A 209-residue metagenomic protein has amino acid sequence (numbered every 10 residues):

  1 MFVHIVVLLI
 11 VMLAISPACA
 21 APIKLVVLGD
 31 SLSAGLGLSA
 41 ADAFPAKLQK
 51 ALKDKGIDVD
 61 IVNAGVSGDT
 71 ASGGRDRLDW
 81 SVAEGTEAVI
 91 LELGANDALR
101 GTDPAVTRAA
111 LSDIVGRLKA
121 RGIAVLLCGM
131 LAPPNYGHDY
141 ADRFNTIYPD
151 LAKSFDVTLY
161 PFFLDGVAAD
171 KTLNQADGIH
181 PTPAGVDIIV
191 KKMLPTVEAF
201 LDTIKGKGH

Functional and structural regions predicted by a protein language model:
M1-V6: Bacterial N-terminal signal peptides that target proteins for export
V7-V11: Hydrophobic helical h-region of N-terminal Sec-dependent signal peptides in bacterial secretory/periplasmic proteins
I15-P17: N-terminal signal peptide c-region/cleavage motif recognized by signal peptidases
C19-S67, R77-G85: Serine-esterase "nucleophile elbow" of acetyl-processing enzymes
K47, I57, G73-H209: Alpha-helical cap/lid subdomain in secreted, periplasmic, or secretory-pathway luminal O-acyl-processing enzymes
G68-S72: N-terminal helical cap/lid subdomain that shapes the substrate entry/recognition surface in HAD-like hydrolases
